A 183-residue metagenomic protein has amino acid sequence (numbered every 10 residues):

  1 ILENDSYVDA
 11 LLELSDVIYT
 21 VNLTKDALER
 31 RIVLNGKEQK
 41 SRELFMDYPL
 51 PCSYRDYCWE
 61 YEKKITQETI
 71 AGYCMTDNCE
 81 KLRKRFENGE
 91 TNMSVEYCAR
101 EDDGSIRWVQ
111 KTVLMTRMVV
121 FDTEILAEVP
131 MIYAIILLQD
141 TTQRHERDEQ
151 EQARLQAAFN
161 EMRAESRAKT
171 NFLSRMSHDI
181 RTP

Functional and structural regions predicted by a protein language model:
I1, A127-R163: Sensory coupling linkers of modular signal transduction proteins
L2, Y7-D9, L14, V109-T112 (+1 more regions): Hydrophobic alpha-helices of bacterial signal-transduction systems
N4-V8, I18, L82-K84, E96 (+1 more regions): Generic recognition of flexible, low-complexity loop/linker segments
Y7-K64: PAS-family sensory domain signal
L12, R154-P183: Primarily the dimerization/phosphotransfer
P49-G89: PAS/GAF/H-NOX family sensory domains and closely associated sensor/linker modules
G72-V120, V129-I132: Per-ARNT-Sim (PAS) sensory domains and their PAS-associated C-terminal
